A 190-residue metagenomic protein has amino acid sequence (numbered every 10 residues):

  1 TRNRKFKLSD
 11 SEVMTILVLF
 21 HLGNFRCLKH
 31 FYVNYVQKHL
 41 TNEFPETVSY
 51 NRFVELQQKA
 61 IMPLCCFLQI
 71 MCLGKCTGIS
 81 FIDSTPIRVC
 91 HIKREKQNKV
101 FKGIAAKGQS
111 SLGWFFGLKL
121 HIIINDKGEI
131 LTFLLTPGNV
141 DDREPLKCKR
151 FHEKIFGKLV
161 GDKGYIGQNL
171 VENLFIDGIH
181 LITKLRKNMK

Functional and structural regions predicted by a protein language model:
T1-K190: Short alpha-helical elements
